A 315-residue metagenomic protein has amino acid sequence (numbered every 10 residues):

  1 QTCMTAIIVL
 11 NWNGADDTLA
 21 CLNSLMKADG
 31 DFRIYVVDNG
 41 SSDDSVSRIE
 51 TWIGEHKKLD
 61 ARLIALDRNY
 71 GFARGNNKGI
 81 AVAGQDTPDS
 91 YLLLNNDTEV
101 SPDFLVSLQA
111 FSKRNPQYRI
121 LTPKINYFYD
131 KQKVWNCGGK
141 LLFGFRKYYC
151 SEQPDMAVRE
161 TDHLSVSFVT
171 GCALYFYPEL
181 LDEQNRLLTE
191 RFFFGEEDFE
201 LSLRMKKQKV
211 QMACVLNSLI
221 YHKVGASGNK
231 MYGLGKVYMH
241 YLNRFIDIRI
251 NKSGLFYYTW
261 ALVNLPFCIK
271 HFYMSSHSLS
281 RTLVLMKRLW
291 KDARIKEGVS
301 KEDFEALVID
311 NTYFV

Functional and structural regions predicted by a protein language model:
A15, S24, D38-I49, R68 (+1 more regions): A conserved acidic beta->alpha catalytic loop
N23-F32: Short, acidic, metal-binding catalytic loop of nucleotide-sugar glycosyltransferases
A65, R74, E99, F104-R186 (+1 more regions): Acidic/His-rich active-site region of diverse nucleotide-sugar glycosyltransferases
A65-Q85: Glycine-rich, basic loop-to-helix element that forms the pyrophosphate-binding segment of sugar-nucleotide handling
T87-E99: Short beta-strand-to-loop acidic/aromatic patch adjacent to the donor-nucleotide binding site
V169, F194-E200, K236: Acidic donor-binding loop at a coil-to-helix junction in glycosyltransferase catalytic cores that engages
R186, E190-F193, F199-Y221: Catalytic donor-sugar/metal-binding loop of nucleotide-sugar-dependent glycosyltransferases
G235-N243, G254-V315: Non-catalytic, C-terminal membrane-associated alpha-helical segments of glycosyltransferases
